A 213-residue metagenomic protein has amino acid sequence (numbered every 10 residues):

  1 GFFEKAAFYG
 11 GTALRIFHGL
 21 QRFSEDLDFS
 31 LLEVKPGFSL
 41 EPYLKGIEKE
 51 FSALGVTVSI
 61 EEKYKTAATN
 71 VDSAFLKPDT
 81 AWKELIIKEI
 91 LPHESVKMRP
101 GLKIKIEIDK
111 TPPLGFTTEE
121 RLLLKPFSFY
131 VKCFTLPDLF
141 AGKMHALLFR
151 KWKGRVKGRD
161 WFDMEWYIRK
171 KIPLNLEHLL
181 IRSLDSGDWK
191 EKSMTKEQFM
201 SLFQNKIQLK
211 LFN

Functional and structural regions predicted by a protein language model:
G1-A6, F17-L20, L32-N213: Structured mid-to-C-terminal alpha-helical surface segments
Y9-T12: Glycine-rich beta-strand-to-loop/alpha-helix junction loops that act as flexible
S24: Anion-coordinating catalytic cores for phosphoryl-, nucleotidyl-, and glycosidic chemistry
